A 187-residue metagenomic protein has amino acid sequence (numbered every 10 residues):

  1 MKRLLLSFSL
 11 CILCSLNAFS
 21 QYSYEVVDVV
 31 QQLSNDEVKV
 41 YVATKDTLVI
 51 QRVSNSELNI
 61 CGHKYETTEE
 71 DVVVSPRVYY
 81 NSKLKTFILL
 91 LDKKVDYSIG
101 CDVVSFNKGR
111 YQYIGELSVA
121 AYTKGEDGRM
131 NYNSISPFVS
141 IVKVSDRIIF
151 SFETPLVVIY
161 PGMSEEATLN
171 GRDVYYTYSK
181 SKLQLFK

Functional and structural regions predicted by a protein language model:
M1-Y24: Bacterial Sec-dependent N-terminal signal peptides
F19-V78, K180, K187: Terminal domain-start segments
S20-V38, G109-Y111, E126-K187: Acidic, small-residue rich beta-repeat scaffolds with periodic aromatic anchors
D36-Q51, K83-D96, D146-V157: Short beta-strand elements that form the blades of beta-propeller/WD-repeat-like and other beta-sheet-rich scaffold
I50, V103-S105, Y175-T177: Conserved blade-register residue in beta-propeller folds
C61-K64, Q112-Y122, F186-K187: Beta-propeller fold detector
K64-G100: Mid-chain, structured segments of secreted extracytoplasmic proteins
S98-C101, N170-R172: A detector of repeated loop/turn-to-beta-strand junctions in beta-rich toroidal repeat architectures
